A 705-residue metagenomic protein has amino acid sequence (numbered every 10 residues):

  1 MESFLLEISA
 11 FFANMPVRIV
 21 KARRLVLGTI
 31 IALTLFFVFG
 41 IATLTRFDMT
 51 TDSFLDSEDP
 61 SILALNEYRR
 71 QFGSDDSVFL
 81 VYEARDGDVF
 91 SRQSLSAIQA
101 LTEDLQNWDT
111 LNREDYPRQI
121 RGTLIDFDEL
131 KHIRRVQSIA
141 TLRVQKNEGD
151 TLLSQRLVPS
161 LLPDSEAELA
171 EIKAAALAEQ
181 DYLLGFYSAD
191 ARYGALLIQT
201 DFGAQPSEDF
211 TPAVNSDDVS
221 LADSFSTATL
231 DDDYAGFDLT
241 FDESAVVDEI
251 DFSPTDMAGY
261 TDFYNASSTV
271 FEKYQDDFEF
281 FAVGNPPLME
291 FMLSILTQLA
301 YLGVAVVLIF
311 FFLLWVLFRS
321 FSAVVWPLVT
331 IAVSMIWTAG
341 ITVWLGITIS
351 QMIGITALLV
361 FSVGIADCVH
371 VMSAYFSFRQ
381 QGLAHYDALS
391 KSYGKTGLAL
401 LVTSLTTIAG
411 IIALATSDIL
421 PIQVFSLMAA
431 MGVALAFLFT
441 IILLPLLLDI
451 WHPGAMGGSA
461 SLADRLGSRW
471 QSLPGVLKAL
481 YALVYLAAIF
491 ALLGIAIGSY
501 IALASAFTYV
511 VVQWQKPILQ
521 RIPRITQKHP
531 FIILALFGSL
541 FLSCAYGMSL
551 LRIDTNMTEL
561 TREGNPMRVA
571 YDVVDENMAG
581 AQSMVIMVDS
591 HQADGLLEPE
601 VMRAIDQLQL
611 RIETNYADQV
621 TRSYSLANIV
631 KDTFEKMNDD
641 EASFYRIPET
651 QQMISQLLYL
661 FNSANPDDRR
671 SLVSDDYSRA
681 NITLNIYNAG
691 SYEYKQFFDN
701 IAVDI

Functional and structural regions predicted by a protein language model:
M1-M49, S53, E67, A178 (+4 more regions): Membrane-embedded transmembrane helical bundles of large multi-pass transporters/channels
A42-V89, S94-L95, E166-F186, L480 (+5 more regions): Solvent-exposed, non-transmembrane loop/terminal regulatory segments of multi-pass membrane proteins
F47-M49, S77-D86, R156-L157, G194-A204 (+5 more regions): Short, hydrophobic beta-strand segments
L55-S57, E83-S96, T110, I198-P206 (+6 more regions): Structural beta->alpha junctions
I62-L65, L95-T102, Y264, S268 (+5 more regions): Extracytoplasmic/secreted envelope proteins and their assembly/folding machinery, especially bacterial periplasmic
R70, P163-F321, A332, R603 (+1 more regions): Extracytoplasmic
A84-G185, L597-Y677: Solvent-exposed, membrane-proximal periplasmic/extracellular interface segments of envelope transport and secretion
D109-Q119, L196, D201-S226, G457-A482: Internal, charge-rich low-complexity segments
